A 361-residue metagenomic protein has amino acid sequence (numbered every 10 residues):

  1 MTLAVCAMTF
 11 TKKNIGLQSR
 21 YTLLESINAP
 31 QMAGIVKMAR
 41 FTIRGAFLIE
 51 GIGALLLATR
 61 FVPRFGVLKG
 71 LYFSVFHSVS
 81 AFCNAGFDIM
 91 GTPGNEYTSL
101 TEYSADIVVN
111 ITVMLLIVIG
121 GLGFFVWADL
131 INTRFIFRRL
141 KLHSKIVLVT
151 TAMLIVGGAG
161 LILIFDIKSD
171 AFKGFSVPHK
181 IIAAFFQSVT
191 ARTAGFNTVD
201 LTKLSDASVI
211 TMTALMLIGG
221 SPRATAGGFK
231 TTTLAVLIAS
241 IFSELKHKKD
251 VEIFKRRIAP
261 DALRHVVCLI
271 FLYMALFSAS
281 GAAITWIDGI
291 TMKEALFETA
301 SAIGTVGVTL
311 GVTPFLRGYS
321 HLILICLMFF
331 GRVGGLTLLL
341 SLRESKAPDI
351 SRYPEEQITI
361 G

Functional and structural regions predicted by a protein language model:
M1-G361: Membrane-proximal intracellular helices of multi-pass ion channels
